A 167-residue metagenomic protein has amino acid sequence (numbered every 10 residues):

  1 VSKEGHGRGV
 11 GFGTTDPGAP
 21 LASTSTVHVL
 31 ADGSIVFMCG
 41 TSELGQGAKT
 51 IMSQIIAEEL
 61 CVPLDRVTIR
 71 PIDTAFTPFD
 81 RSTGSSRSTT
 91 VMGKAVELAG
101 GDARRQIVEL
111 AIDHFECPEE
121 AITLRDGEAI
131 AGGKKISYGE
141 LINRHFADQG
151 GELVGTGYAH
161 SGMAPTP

Functional and structural regions predicted by a protein language model:
V1-L60, I72-P167: Cofactor-centric catalytic regions
